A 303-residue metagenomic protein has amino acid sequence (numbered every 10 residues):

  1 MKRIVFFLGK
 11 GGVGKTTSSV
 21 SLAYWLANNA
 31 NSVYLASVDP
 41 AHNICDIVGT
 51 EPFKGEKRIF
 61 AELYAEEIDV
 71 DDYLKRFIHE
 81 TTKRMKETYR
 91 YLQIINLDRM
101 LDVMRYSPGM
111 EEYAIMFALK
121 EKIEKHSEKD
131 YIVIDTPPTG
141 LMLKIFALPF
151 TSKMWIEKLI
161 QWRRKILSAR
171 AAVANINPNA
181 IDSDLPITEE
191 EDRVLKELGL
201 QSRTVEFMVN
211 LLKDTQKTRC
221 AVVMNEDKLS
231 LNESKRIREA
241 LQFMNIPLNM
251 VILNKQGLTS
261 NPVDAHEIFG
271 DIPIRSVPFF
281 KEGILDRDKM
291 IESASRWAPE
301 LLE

Functional and structural regions predicted by a protein language model:
M1-V13, T17-V133, T139-F146, F150-E191: Nucleotide-state-sensitive switch-loop elements of NTP-binding domains
G12, Y34, G109, L198 (+2 more regions): Hydrophobic alpha-helical scaffolding
P40, Y73, N96, E111-I115 (+11 more regions): Helical mechanochemical/support elements of P-loop NTPase systems and associated helical scaffolds
T188, D192, S202-E303: C-terminal lobe/tail of nucleotide-utilizing enzymes
